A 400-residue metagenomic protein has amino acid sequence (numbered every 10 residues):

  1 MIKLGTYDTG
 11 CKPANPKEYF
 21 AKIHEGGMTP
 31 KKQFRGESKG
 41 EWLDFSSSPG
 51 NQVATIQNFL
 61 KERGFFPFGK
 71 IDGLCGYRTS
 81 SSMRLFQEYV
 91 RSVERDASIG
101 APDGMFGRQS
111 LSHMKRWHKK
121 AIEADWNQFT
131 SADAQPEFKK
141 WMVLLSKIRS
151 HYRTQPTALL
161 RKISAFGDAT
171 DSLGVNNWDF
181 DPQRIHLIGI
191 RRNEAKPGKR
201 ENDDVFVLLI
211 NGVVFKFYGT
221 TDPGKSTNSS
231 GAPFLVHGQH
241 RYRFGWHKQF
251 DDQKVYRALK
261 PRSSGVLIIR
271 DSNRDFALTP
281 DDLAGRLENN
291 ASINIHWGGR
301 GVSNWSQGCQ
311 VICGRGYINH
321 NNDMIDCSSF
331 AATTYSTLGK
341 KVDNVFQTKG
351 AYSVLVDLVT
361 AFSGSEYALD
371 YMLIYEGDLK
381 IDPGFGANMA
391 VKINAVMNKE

Functional and structural regions predicted by a protein language model:
M1-I148: Cell-envelope/ECM-targeting effectors and their regulatory/trafficking segments
G5, S38, S46-S47, H237-H240 (+2 more regions): Glycine-centered small-residue hotspots that permit tight backbone geometry or close packing
I56, P102, D204-V205, G308: Conserved beta-strand and immediately adjacent loop positions that scaffold enzyme active sites
I122-G299, Y317-H320, I325-K399: Cell wall/extracellular polymer interaction/catalysis modules
S306-H320: Short beta-strand-centered segments at strand-helix junctions
